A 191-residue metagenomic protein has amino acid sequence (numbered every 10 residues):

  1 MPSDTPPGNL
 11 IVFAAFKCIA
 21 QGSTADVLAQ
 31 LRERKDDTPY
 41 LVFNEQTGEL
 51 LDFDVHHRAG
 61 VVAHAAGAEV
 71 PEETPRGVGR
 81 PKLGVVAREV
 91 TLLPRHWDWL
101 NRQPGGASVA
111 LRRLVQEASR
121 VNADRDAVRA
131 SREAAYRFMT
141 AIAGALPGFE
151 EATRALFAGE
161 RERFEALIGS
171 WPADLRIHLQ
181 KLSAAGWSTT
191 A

Functional and structural regions predicted by a protein language model:
N9-P71: A positional/architectural concept
A66-T91: Short Lys/Arg-rich basic patches
R80-V85, R95, Q103, E117: A charge-rich, low-complexity, intrinsically flexible signal that marks solvent-exposed coils, linkers, repeats
V90-L92, L100-S119: Short amphipathic alpha-helical segments
V121-R154: Short, positively charged interaction helices/loops
G159: C-terminal active-site-proximal or functional interface alpha/beta core segments in diverse enzymes
L167-T190: Short, charge-rich amphipathic alpha-helical segments embedded in non-transmembrane helical bundles/solenoids
